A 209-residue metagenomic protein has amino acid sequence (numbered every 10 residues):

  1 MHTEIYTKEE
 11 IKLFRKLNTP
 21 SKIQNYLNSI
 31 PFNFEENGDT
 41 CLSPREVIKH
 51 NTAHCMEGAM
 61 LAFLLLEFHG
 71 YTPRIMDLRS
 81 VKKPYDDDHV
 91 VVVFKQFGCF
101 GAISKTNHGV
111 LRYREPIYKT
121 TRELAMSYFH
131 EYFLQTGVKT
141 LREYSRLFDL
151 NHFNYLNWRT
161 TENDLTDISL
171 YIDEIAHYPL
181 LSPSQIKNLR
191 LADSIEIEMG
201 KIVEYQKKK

Functional and structural regions predicted by a protein language model:
M1-K209: A structural boundary/capping signal
